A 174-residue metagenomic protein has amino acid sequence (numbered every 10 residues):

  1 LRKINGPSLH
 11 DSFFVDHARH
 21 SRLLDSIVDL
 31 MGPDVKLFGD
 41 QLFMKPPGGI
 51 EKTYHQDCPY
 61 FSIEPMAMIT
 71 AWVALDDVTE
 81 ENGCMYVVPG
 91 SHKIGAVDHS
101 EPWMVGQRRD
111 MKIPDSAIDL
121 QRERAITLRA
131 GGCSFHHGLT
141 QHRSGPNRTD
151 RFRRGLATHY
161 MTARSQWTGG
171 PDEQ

Functional and structural regions predicted by a protein language model:
L1-I63, H99-S100, P171: Non-heme Fe(II)-dependent double-stranded beta-helix
H10, F38-G39, A67, E81-G83 (+2 more regions): Residues that flank catalytic or metal-binding motifs in active/ligand-binding sites
D11-D16, I118-A125, R143-P146: Active-site rim elements
D25, E51-A125, S165-E173: Catalytic core of non-heme Fe(II) oxygenases with the double-stranded beta-helix
G39-L42, A71-V73, L156-Y160: A structural signal for short, well-ordered beta-strand segments
P46, L75-D77, Y160-T162: Non-catalytic surface loops within mature trypsin-like serine protease
E101, C133-F135, L139-Q174: Non-heme Fe(II)/2-oxoglutarate
R122-F135: Short acidic-glycine-tyrosine-enriched beta hairpin
